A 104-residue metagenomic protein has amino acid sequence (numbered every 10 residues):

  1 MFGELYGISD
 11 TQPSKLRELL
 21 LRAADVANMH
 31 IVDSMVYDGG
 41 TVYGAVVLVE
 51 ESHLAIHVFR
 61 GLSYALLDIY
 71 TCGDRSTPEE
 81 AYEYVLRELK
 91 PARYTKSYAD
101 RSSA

Functional and structural regions predicted by a protein language model:
M1-A55, F59-A104: Polybasic/polar functional segments that serve as interface/processing modules
